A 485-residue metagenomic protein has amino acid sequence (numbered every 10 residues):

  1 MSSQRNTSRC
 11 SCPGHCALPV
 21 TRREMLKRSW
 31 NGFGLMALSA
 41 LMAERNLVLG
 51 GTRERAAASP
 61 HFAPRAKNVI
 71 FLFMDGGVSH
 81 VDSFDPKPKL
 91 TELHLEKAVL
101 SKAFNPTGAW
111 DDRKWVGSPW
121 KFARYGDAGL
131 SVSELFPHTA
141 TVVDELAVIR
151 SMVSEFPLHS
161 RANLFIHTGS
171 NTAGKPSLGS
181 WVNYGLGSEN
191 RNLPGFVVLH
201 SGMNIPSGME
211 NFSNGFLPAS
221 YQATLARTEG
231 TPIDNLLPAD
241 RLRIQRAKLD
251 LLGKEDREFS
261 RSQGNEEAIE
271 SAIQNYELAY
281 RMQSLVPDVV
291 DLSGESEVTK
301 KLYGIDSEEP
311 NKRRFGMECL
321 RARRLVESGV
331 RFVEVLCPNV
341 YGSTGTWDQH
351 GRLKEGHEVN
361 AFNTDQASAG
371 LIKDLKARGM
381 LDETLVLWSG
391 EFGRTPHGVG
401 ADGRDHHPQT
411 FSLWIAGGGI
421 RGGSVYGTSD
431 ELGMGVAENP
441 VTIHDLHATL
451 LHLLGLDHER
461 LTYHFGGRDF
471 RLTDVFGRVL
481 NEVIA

Functional and structural regions predicted by a protein language model:
S2-A485: Ligand-binding pockets and gating/stacking loops
